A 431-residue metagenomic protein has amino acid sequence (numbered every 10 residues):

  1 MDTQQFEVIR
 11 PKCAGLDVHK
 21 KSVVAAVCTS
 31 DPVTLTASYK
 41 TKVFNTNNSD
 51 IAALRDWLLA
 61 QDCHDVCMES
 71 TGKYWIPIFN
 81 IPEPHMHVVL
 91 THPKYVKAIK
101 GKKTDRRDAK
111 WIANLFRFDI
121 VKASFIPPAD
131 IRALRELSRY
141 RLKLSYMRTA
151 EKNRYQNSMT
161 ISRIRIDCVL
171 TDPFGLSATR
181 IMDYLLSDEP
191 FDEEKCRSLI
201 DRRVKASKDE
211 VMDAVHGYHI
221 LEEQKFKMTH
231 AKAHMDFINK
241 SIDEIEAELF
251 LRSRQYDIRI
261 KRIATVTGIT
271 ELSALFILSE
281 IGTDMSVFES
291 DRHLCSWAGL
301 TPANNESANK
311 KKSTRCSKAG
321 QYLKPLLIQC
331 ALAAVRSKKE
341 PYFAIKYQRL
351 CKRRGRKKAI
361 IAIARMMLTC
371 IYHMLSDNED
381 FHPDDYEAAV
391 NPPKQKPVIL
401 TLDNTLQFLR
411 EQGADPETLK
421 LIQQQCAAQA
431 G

Functional and structural regions predicted by a protein language model:
M1-G431: A detector of single, family-specific signature residues that are central to catalytic or substrate-handling motifs
